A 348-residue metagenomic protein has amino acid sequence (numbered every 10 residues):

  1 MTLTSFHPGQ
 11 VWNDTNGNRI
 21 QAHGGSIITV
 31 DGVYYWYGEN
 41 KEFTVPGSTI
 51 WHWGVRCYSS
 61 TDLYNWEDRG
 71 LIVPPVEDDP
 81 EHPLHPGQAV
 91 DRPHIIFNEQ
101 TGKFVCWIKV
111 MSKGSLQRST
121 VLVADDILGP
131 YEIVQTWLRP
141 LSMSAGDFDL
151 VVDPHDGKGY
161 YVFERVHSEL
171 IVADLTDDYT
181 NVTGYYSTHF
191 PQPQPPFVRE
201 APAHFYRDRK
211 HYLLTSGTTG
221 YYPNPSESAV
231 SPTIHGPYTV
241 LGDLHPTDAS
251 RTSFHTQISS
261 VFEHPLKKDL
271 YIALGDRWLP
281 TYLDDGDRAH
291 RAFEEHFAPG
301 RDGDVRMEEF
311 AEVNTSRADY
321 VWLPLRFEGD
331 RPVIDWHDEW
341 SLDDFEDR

Functional and structural regions predicted by a protein language model:
M1-R348: Carbohydrate-active catalytic/glycan-binding domains of CAZyme proteins, especially the secreted or lumenal ectodomains
